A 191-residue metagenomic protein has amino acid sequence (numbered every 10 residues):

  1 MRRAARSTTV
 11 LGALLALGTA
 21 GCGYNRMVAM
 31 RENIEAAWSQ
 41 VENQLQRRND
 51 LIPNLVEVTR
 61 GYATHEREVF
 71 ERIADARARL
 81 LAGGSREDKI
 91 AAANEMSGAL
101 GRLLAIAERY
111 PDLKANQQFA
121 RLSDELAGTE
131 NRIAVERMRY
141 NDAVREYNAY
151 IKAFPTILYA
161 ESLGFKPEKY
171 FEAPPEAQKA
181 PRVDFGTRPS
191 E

Functional and structural regions predicted by a protein language model:
M1-R3: N-terminal secretory signal peptides that target proteins for export/translocation
A5-E191: A helix-centric hydrophobic-segment signal that preferentially recognizes long, alpha-helical stretches used
